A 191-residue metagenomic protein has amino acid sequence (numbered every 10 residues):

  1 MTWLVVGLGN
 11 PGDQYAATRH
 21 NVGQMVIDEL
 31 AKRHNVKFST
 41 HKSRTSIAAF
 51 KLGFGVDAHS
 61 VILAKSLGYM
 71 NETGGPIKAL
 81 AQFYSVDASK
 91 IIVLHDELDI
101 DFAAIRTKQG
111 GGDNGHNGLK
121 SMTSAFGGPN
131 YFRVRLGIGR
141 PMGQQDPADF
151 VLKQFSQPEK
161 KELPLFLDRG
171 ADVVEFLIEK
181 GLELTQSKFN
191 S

Functional and structural regions predicted by a protein language model:
M1-G110, L119-V134, P141-D146, K153 (+1 more regions): Nucleotide and nucleotide-moiety/phosphate-recognizing core
D113: Conserved mid-domain beta->alpha element of the FAD-binding
